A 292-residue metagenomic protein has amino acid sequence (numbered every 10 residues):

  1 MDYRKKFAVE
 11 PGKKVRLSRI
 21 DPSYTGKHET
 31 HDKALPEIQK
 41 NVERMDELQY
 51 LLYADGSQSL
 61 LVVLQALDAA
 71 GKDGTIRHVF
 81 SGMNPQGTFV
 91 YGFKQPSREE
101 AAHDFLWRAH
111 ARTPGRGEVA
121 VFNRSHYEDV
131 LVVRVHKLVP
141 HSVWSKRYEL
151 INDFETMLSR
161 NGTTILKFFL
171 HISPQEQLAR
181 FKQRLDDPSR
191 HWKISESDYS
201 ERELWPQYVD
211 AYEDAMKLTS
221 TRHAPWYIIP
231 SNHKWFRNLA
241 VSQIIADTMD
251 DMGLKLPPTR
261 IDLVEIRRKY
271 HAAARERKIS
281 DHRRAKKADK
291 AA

Functional and structural regions predicted by a protein language model:
M1-N41: Charged, amphipathic alpha-helical linker segments immediately N-terminal to NTP-binding catalytic cores
H28, V132-L150, L158-D210, P257-V264 (+1 more regions): A glycine- and Lys/Arg-enriched "phosphate-lid" helix/loop adjacent to the NTP-binding pocket of small-molecule kinases
H28-K40, Q86-Y148: Conserved nucleotide-sensing/catalytic segment adjacent to the nucleotide-binding pocket in NTP-handling enzymes
R44-Y53: Pre-Walker A adenine-sensing motif
Q58-S59, F89, R116-V119, G162-L166: Loop/turn-to-beta-strand initiation segments
V63-F80: Glycine-rich phosphate-binding P-loop
A69, P96-E99, S125-E128, K137 (+4 more regions): Conserved nucleotide-binding/hydrolysis micro-motifs of P-loop NTPases
D210-E213, K217-A292: NTP-dependent small-molecule kinase module
